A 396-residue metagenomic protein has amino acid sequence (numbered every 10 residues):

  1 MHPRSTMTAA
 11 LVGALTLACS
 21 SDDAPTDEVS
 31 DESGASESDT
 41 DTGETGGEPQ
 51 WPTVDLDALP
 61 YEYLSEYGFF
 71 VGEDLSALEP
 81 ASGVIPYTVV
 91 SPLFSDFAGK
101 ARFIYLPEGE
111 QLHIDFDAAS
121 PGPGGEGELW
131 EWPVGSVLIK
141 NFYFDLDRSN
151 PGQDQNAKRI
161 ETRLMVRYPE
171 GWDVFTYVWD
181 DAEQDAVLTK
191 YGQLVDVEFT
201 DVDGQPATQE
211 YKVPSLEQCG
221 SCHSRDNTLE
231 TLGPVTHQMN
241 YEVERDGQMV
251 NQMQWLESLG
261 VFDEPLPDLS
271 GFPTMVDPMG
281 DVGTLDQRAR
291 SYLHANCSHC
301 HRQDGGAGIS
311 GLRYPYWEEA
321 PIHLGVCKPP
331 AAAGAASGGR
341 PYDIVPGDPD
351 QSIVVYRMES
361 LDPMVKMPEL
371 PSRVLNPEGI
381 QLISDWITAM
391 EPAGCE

Functional and structural regions predicted by a protein language model:
M1-L17: Sec-dependent bacterial lipoprotein signal peptides
P3-R4, T26, P330-A331: Generic low-complexity segments that are intrinsically disordered, proline-rich and/or Lys/Arg-biased
L11, L15, P60, G68 (+7 more regions): Generic low-complexity, intrinsically disordered sequence content enriched in small uncharged/hydrophobic residues
G13, L17-C19, K190, D196: Generic detector of low-complexity/intrinsically disordered segments and short hydrophobic N-terminal stretches
T16-Q50: Ser/Thr-rich, Pro/Gly/Ala-heavy low-complexity intrinsically disordered linkers and tails of secreted extracellular
E48, L129, R148-E396: Sequence context surrounding c-type heme c attachment/ligation sites in exported
E48-E126, W132-V134, I139-D147, D154 (+2 more regions): Conserved small-residue
